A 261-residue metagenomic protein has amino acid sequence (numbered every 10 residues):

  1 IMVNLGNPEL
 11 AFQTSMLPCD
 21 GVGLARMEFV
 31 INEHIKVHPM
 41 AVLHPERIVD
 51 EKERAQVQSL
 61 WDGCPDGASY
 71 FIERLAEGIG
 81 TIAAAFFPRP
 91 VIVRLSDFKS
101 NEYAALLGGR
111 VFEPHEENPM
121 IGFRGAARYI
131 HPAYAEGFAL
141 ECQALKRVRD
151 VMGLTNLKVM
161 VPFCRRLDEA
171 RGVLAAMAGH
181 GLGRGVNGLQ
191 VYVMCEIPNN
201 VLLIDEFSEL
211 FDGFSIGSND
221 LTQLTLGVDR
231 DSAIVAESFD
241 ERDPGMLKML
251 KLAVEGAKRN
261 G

Functional and structural regions predicted by a protein language model:
I1-G261: Conserved alpha/beta-domain cores
